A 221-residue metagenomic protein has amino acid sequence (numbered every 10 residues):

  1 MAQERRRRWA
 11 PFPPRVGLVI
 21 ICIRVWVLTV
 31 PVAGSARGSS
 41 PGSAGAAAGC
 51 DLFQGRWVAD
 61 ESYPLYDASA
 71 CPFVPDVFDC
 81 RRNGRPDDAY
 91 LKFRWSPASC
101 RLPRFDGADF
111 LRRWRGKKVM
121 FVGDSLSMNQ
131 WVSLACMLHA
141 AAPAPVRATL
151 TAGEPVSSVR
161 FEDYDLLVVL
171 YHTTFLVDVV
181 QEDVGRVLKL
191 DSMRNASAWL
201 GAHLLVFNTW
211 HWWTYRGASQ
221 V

Functional and structural regions predicted by a protein language model:
A2-V221: A compositional signature for long Ser/Thr(±Pro)-rich, low-complexity
